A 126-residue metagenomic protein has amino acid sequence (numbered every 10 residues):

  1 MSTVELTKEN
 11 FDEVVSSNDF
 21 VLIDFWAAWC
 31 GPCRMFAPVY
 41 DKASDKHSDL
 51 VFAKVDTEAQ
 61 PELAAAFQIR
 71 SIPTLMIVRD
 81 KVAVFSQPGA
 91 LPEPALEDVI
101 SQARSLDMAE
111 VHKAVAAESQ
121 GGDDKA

Functional and structural regions predicted by a protein language model:
T3-V21, P61: A short beta-strand-turn-helix
N18-L22, M35-V55: Conserved helix-turn-beta segment immediately C-terminal to the redox Cys motif in thioredoxin-like folds
D19, W26-W29, S71: Short pre-active-site segment immediately N-terminal to redox-active cysteine/selenocysteine motifs in thiol-based
D24-W26, I77: Structural cue for short, hydrophobic secondary-structure segments
V55-L63: Structural microenvironment flanking redox-active thiols in thiol-disulfide oxidoreductases
P61, F67-M76, L91: Structural micro-motif
R79-E110: Non-catalytic, surface beta->alpha helical segment in thiol-disulfide oxidoreductase systems
E118-A126: Short acidic DE-rich linear segments
